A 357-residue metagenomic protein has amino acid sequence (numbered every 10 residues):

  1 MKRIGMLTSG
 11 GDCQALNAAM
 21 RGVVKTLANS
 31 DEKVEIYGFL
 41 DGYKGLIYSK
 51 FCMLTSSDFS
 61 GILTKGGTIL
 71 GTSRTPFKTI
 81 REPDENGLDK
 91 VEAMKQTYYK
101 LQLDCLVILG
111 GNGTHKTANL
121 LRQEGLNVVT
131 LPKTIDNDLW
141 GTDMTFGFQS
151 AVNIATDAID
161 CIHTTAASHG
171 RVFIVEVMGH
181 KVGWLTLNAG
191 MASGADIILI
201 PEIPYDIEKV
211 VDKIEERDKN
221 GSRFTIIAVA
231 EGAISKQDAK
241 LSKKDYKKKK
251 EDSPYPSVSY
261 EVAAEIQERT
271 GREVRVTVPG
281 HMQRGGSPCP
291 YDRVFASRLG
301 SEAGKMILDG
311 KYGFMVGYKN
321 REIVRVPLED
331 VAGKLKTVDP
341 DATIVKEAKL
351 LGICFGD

Functional and structural regions predicted by a protein language model:
M1-K50: N-terminal phosphate-binding or glycine-rich loops at protein starts, especially the Walker A/P-loop of NTPases
R3-G11, I69-G71, D104-I108, F173-E176: Short glycine-rich or small-residue beta-strand-to-loop segments that form or flank ligand, phosphate, metal/Fe-S
D12-V23, L46-I47, V91-E92, L103-N119 (+6 more regions): Short glycine/serine/threonine-rich phosphate/pyrophosphate-binding segments that cradle anionic phosphate groups
Y48-L106, G113, F146-N153, D157 (+1 more regions): Glycine-rich oxoanion-binding loops at beta->alpha junctions
T97, I108-G110, K116-L120, F148-H169 (+1 more regions): Accessory alpha-helical/coil subdomains and C-terminal extensions that flank or cap enzyme catalytic cores
L121-T145, L199-D206: Short, acidic/small-residue loops that bind anionic groups at enzyme active sites
P254-D357: C-terminal non-catalytic interaction/assembly regions of soluble proteins
